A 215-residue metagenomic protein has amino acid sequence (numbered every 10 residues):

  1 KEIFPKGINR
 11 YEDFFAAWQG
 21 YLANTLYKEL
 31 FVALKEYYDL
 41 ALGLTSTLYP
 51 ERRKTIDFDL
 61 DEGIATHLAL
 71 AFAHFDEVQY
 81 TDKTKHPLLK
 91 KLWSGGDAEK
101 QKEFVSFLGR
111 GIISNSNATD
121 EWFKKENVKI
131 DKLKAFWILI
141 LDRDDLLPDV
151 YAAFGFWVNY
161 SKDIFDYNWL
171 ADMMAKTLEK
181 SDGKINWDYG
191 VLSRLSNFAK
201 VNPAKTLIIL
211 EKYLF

Functional and structural regions predicted by a protein language model:
K1-F215: Non-catalytic all-alpha helical scaffold/repeat segments
